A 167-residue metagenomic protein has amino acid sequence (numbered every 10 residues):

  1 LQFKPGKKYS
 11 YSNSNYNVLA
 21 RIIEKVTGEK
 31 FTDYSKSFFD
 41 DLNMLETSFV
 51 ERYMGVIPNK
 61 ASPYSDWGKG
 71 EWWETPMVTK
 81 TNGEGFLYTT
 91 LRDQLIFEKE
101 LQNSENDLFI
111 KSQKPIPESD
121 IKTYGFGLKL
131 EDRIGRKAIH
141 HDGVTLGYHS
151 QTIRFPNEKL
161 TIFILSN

Functional and structural regions predicted by a protein language model:
L1-L146, S150-Q151: Short, surface-exposed loop or secondary-structure junction motifs that flank catalytic or metal-binding residues
Q151-N167: Short, well-ordered beta-strand elements
